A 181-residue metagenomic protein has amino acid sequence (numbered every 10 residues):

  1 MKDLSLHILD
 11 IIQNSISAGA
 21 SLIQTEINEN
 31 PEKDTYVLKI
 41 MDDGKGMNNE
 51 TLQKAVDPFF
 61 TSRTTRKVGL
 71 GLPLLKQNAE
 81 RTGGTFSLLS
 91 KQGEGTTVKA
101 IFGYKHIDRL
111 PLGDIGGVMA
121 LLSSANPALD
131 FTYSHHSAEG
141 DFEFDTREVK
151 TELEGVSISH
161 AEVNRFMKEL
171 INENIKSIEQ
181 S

Functional and structural regions predicted by a protein language model:
K2, N78-S181: Flexible, glycine-/charge-rich segments associated with ATP-binding catalytic modules
K2-H7, Q13-G69, P73-D108, Y133-F142: Conserved beta-strand-loop-beta-strand hairpin that lines the nucleotide-binding pocket of ATP/GTP-utilizing enzymes
I8-L9, G116: Short, hydrophobic/amphipathic alpha-helical packing segments that form internal helix faces or helix-helix interfaces
